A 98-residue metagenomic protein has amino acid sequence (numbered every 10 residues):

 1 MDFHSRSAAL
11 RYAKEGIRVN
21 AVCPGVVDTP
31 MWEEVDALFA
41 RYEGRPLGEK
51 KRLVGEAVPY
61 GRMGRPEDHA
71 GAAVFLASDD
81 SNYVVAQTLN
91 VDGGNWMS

Functional and structural regions predicted by a protein language model:
M1-R6, L10, I17, A70-V74: Conserved active-site helix of classical SDR/Rossmann-fold NAD(P)-dependent CH-OH oxidoreductases
L10-R11, N82: Alpha-helical segment proximal to the catalytic Tyr-Lys
A13, R18, V85-A86: Short, small/polar-rich loop/turn modules that mediate ligand/substrate recognition or access, typified
R18-D28, A77, N90-D92: Conserved SDR Rossmann-fold cofactor-binding beta-strand/turn motif
D28-A57: A glycine/serine/threonine-rich, flexible loop-to-helix segment that serves as the NAD(P) cofactor-binding "lid"
E43-G48, V58-H69, D80: A conserved structural motif in NAD(P)-dependent oxidoreductases
A73-V74, V85-S98: Short C-terminal tail/terminal secondary-structure segment of NAD(P)H-dependent dehydrogenase/reductase domains
